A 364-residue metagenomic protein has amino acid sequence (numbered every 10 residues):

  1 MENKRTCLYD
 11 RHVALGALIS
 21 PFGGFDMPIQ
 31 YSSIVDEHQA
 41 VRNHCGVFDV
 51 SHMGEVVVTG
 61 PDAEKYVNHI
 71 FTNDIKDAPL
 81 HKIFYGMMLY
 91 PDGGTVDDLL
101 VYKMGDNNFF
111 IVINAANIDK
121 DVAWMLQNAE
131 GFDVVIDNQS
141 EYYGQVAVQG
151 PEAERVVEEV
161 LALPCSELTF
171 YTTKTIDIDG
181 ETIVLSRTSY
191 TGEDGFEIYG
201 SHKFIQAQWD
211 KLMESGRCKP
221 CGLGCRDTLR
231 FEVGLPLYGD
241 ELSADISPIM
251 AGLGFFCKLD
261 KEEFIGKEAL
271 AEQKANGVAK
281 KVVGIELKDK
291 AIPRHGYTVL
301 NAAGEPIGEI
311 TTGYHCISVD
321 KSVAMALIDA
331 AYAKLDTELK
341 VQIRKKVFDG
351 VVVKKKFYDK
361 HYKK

Functional and structural regions predicted by a protein language model:
M1-G23, M27-I29, M104-K364: Conserved, structured C-terminal
M1-G86, G94-V96: Acidic, proline/glycine-enriched N-terminal capping motif
I34-N43, L89-D98, E130-F132, D177-V184 (+1 more regions): Short amphipathic beta-strand starts and helix->beta connectors
V50-P61, K103-F110, V148: N-terminal glycine-rich flavin-associated loop
D74-N107, V112-N128: Well-ordered mid-protein domain cores that form the structural environment of catalytic cofactors
